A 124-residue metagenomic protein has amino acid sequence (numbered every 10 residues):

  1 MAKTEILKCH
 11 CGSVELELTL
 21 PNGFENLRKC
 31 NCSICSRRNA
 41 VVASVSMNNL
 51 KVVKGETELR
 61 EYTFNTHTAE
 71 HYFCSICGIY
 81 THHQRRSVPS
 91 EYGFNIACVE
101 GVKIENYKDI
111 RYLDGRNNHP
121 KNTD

Functional and structural regions predicted by a protein language model:
M1-K8, S13-D124: A short Gly-Trp-Pro
